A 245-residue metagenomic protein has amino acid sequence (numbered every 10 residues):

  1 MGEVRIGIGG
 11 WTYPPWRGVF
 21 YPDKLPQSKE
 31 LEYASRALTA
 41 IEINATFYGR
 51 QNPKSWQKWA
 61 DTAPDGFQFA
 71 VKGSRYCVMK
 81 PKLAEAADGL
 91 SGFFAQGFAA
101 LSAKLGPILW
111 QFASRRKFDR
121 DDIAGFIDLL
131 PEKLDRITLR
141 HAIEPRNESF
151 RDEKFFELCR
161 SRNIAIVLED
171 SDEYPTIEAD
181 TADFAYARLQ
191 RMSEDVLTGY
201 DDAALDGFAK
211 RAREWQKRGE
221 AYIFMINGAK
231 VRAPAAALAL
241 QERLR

Functional and structural regions predicted by a protein language model:
M1-R245: Residues lining hydrophobic/aromatic ligand-binding pockets adjacent to catalytic sites
